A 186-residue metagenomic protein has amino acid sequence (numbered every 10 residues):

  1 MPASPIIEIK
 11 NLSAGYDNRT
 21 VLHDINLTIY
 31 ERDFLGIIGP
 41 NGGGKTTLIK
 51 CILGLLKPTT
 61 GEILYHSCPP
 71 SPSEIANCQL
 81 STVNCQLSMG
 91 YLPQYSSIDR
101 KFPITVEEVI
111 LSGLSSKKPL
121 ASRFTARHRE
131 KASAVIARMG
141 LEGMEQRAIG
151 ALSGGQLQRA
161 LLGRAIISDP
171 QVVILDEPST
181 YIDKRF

Functional and structural regions predicted by a protein language model:
L53: Helix-to-loop junction immediately C-terminal to a conserved catalytic motif
G61-E74, S81-M89: Conserved ABC transporter NBD signature motif
T125-M144: Conserved ABC ATPase "signature" region
A148-L152, Q156: Conserved ABC ATPase signature
D169: Conserved catalytic motifs of ABC-family nucleotide-binding domains
V173-E177: Catalytic Walker B motif of ABC-type/P-loop ATPase nucleotide-binding domains
